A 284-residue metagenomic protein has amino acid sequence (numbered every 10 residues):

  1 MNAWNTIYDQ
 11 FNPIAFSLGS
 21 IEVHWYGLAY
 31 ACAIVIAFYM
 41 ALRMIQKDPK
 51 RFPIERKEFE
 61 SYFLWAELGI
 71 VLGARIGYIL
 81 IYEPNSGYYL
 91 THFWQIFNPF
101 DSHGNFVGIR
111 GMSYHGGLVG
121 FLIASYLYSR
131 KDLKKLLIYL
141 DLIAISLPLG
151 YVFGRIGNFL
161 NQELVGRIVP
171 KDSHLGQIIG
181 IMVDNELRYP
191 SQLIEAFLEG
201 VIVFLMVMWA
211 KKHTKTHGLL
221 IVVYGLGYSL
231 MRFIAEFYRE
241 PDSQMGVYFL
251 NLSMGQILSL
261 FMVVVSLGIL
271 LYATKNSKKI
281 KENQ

Functional and structural regions predicted by a protein language model:
M1-Q284: A feature for loop-to-transmembrane-helix boundaries and adjacent hydrophobic helices in multi-pass integral membrane
